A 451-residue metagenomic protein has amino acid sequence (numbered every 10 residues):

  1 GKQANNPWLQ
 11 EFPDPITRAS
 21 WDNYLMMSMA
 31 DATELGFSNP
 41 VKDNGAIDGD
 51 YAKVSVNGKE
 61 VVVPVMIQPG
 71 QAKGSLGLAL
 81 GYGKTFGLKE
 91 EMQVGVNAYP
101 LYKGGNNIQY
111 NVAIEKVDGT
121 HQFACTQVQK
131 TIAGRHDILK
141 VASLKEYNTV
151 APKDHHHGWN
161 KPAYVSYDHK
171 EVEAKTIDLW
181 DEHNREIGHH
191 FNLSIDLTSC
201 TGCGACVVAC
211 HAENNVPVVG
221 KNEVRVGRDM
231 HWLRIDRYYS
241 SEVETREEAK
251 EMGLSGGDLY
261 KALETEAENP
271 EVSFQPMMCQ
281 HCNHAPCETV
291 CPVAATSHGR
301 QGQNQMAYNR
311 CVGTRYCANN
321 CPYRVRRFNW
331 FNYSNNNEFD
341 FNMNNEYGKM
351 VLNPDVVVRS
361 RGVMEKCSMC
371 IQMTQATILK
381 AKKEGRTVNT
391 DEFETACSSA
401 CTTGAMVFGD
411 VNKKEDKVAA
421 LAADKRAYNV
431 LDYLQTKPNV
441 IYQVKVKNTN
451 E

Functional and structural regions predicted by a protein language model:
G1-L233, V243-E244: A cross-kingdom feature strongest in bacterial/archaeal respiratory oxidoreductases
K175-I177, R234-R237, E242-F274, D340-M373: Surface-exposed acidic, glycine/proline-enriched linker/cap segments that occur as 15-30-residue helix-coil
N192-N214, R246, S273-A294, Q305-R324 (+4 more regions): Cysteine-centered iron-sulfur cluster-binding motifs in ferredoxin-type domains/subunits of redox enzymes
C210-G220, W330, A405-D416: Iron-sulfur (Fe-S) cluster-binding segments and ferredoxin-like electron-carrier domains, especially [2Fe-2S]
M230, N329-E346: Flexible glycine/proline-rich, aromatic-decorated loop/lid segments
Q301-G302, N332: Short glycine/acidic-rich loop motifs that flank beta-strands on beta-rich extracellular proteins
N335-F339, K349-L352, V356, K383-T390: Glycine- and acidic/polar-rich repeat regions and solenoidal domains
N344-Y347, G362-E451: Long, compositionally biased charged/polar accessory segments in the mid-to-C-terminal portions of proteins
